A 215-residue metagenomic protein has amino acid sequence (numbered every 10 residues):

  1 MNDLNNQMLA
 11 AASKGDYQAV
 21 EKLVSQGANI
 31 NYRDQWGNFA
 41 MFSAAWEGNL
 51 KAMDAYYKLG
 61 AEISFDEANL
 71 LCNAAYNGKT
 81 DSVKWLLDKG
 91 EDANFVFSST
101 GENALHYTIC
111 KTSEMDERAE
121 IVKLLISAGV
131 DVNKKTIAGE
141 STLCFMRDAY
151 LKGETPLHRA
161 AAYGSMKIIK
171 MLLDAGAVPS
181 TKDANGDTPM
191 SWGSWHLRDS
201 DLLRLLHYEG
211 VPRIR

Functional and structural regions predicted by a protein language model:
M1-M8, K89, A128, D148 (+2 more regions): Ankyrin-repeat-protein effector appendages
N2-L9, R33-A40, S64-N73, V96-C110 (+2 more regions): Ankyrin-repeat boundary/"N-cap" motif
N6-K22: Alpha-helical segment of the N-proximal tetratricopeptide repeat
G15, G48, G78, T112-S113 (+3 more regions): Ankyrin-repeat intra-repeat helix-capping/turn positions
A19, K51-A52, D81-S82, E117-I121 (+2 more regions): Conserved ankyrin/ankyrin-like repeat signature
E21-N29, D54-E62, K84-D92, K123-V132 (+2 more regions): Ankyrin repeat domain, specifically the short helix-to-loop turn at the C-terminus of the second helix of each repeat
W46, M53-F95, S99-E102: A generic tandem-repeat structural signature
